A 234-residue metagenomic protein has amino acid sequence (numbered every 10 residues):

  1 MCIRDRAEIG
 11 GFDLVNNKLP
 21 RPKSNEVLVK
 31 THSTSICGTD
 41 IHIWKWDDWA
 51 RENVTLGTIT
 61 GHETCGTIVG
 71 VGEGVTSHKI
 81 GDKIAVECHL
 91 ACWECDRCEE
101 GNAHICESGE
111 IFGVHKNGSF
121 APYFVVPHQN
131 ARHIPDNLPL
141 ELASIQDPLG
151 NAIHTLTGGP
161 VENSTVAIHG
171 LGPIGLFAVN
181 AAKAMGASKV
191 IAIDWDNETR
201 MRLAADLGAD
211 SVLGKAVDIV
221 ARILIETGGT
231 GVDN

Functional and structural regions predicted by a protein language model:
R4-R21, G38-G70, A85, C106-N117: N-terminal glycine-rich cofactor-binding segment
P20-T34, W49-D96, P135-N137: Glycine-rich beta-strand-centered segment in the early N-terminal region that forms part of a ligand/cofactor-binding
K23, K79-I80, P127, E162 (+2 more regions): Residue-level preference for short coil/turn positions at secondary-structure junctions
N53, C92-H169: NAD(P)H dinucleotide-binding glycine-rich loop of Rossmann-like/cofactor-binding domains, especially the beta1-alpha1
L138-V217: Mid-domain Rossmann-like dinucleotide-binding core that forms the NAD(H)/NADP(H) cofactor-binding site
D218-G229: Short amphipathic alpha-helix with an adjacent loop that forms part of the alpha/beta core around
T230-N234: Short SAM/SAH-binding signature in class I
